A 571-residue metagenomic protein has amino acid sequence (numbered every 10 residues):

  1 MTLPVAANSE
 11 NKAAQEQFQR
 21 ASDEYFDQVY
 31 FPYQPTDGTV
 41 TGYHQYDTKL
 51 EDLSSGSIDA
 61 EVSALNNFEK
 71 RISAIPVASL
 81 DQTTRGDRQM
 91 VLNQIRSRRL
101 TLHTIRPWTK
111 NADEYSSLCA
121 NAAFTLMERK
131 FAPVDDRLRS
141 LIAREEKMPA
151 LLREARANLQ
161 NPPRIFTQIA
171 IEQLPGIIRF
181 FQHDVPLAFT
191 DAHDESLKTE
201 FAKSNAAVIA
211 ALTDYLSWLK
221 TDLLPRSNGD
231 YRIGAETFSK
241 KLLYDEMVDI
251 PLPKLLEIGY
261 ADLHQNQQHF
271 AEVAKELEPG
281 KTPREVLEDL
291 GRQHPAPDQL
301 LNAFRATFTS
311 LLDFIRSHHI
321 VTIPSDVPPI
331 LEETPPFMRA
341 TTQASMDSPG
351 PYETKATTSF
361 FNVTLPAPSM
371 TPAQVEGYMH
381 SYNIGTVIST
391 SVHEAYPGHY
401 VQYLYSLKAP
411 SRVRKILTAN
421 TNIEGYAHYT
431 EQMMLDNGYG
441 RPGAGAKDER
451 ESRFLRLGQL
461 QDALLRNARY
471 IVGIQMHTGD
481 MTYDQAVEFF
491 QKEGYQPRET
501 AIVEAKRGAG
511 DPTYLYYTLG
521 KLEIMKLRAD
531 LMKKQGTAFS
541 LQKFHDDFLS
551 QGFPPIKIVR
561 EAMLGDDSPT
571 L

Functional and structural regions predicted by a protein language model:
L3-L571: N-terminal maturation segment of proteins
